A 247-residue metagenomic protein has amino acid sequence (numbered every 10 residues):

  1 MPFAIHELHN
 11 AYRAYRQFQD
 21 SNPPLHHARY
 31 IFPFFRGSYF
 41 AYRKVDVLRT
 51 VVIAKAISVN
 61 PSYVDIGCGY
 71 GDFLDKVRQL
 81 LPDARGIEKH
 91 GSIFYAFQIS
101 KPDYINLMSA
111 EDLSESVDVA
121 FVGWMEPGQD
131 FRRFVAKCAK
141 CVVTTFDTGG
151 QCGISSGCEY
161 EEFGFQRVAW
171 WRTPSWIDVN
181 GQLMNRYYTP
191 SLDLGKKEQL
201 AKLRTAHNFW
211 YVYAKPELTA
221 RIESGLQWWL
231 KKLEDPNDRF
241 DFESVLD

Functional and structural regions predicted by a protein language model:
M1-I57: S-adenosyl-L-methionine
A54, N106-E115: Short amphipathic alpha-helix with an adjacent loop that forms part of the alpha/beta core around
N60-G69: Conserved class I S-adenosyl-L-methionine
P61, D118-V119, K140: Conserved acidic residues
D72-Y104: Class I SAM-dependent methyltransferase SAM/SAH-binding core
D118-D130: A short SAM/SAH-binding and catalytic strip from SAM-dependent methyltransferases
P127-A214: C-terminal substrate-binding/active-site "lid" region of AdoMet-derived donor-dependent transferases
P190-D247: Core SAM-dependent methyltransferase catalytic element
